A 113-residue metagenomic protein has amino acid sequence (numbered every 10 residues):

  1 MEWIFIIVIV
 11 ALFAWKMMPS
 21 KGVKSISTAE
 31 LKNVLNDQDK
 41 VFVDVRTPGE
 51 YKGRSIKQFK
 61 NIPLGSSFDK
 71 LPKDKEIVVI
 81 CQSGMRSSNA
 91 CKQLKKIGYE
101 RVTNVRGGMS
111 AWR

Functional and structural regions predicted by a protein language model:
M1-V41, V45-Y51: Flexible, polar/low-complexity N-terminal or interdomain linker segments that lie immediately upstream of folded
I26, I62, V105: Hydrophobic residues at beta-strand termini and immediately following loops that shape nucleotide-binding pockets
I26, R54-K57, M85: Residues at secondary-structure transition points
Y51-K57, D69-K73: Short loop/helix-cap segments at secondary-structure boundaries that form the rim of catalytic
K57-L64: A short alpha/beta connector and helix-capping loop motif
S66-R113: Catalytic cysteine-centered active loop of the rhodanese-like fold, especially the PTP/DSP P-loop
